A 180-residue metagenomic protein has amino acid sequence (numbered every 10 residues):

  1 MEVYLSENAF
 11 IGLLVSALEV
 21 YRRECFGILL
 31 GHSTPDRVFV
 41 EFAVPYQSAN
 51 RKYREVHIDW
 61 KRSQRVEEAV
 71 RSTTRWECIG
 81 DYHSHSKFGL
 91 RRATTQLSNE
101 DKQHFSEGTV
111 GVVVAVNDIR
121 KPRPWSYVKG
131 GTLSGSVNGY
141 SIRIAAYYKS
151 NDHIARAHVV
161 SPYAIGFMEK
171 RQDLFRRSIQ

Functional and structural regions predicted by a protein language model:
M1-G80, S84-Q180: MPN/JAMM (Mov34/JAB) isopeptidase/deubiquitinase module and associated MPN-bearing subunits/adaptors in ubiquitin
